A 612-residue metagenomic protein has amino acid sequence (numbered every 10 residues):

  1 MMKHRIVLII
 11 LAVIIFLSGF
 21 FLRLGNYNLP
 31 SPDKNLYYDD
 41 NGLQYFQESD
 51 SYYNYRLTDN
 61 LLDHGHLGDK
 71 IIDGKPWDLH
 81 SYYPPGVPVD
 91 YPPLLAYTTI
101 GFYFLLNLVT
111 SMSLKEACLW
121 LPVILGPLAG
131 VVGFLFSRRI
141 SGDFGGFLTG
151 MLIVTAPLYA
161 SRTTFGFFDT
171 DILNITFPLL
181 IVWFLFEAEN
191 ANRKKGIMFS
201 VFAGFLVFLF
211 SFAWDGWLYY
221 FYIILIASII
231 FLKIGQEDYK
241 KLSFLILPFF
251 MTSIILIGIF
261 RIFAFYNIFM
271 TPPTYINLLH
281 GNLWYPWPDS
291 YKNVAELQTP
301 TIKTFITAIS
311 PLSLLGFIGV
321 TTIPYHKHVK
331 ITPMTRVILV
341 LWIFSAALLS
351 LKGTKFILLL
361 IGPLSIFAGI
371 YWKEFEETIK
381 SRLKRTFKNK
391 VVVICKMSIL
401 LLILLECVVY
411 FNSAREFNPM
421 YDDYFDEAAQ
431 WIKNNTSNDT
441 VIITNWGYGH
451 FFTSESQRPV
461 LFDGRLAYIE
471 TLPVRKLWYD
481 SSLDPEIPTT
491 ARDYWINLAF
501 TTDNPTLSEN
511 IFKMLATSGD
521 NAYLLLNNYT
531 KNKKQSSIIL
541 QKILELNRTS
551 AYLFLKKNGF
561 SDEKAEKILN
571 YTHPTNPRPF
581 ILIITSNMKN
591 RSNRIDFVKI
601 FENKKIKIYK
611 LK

Functional and structural regions predicted by a protein language model:
F16, F21, N26-P30, K34-Q44 (+5 more regions): Extracytoplasmic
G19, G74-W77, W120-R139, F144-A191 (+4 more regions): Membrane-embedded helix bundles of polyisoprenyl
L24-R139, F144-F177: Active-site lumenal/periplasmic loops and adjacent helix-entry segments of GT-C-fold, multi-pass membrane
F184-A191, S228-Y239, I257-R261, G319-V329 (+1 more regions): Structural signal for the C-terminal ends of transmembrane alpha-helices and the immediately following loop
N192, I197, Y220-S253, I366 (+1 more regions): Perimembrane helix-loop-helix junctions
R193-K195, Q236-I246, P311-L341, T386 (+1 more regions): Membrane-interface helix-loop-helix junctions at transmembrane boundaries of multi-pass membrane enzymes, predominantly
Y219, L349-K384: Hydrophobic/aromatic-rich transmembrane helices and adjacent perimembrane loops
I254-A264, P273-K327, P333-R336: Alpha-helical transmembrane segments at the extracellular/periplasmic loop-to-helix junctions of multi-pass membrane
